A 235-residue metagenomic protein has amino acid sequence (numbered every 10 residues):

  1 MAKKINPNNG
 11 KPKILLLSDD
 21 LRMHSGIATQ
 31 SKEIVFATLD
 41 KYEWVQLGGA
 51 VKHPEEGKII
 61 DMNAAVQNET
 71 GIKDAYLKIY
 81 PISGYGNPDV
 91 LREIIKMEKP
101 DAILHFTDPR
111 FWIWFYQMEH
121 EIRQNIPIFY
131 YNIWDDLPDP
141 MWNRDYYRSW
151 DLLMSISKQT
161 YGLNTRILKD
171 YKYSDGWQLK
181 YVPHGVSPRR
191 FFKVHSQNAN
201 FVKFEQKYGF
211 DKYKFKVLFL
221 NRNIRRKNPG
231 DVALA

Functional and structural regions predicted by a protein language model:
M1-A64, E98: N-terminal subdomain of nucleotide-sugar transferases
M1-P12, Y173, V194-K216: Nucleotide-sugar donor-binding and catalytic loop/hinge architecture of NDP-sugar-dependent glycosyltransferases
L15-L16, D211-K227: Conserved donor-binding/catalytic core segment of Leloir-type glycosyltransferases
L16, D61-L152, K158-Y161: Extended catalytic core of nucleotide-activated donor transferases of GT-like folds
I27-Q30, G49, F106-T107, S155-S157 (+1 more regions): Replace "coordinates the UDP/GDP/TDP-sugar" with "coordinates nucleotide-activated sugar donors
A28-K32, F215, I224-A235: A conserved mid-protein helix/loop that constitutes part of the nucleotide-sugar donor-binding site
L47, I82, V182: Hydrophobic residues at beta-strand termini and immediately following loops that shape nucleotide-binding pockets
P140-Y181, V186-V194, A199: A short, active-site helix/loop in glycosyltransferases that binds the activated sugar's phosphate group
